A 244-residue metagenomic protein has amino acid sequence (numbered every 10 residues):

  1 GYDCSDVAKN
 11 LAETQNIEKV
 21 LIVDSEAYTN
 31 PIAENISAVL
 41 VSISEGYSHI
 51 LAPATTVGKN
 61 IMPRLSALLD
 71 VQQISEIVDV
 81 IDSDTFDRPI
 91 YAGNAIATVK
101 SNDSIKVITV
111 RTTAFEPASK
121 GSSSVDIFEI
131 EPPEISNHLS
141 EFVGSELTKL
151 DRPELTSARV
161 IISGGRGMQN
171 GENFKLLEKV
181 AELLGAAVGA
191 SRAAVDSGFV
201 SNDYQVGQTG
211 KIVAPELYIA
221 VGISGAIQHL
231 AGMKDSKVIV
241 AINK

Functional and structural regions predicted by a protein language model:
G1-K244: N-terminal glycine-rich FAD/FM-binding segment characteristic of electron-transfer flavoproteins
